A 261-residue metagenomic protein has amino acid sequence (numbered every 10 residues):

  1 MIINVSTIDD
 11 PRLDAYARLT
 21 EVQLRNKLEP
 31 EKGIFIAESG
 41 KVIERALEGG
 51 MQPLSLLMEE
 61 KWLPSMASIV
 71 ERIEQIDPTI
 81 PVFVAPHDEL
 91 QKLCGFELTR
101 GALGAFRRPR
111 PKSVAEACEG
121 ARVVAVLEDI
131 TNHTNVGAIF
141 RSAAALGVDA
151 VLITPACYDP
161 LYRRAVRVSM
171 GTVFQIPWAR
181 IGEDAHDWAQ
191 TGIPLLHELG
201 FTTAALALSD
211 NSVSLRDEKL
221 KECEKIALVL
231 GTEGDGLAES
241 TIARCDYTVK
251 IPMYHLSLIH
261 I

Functional and structural regions predicted by a protein language model:
M1-K61: Boundary-proximal intrinsically disordered activation/regulatory segments immediately upstream of a helical core
E48, F83, F106-N211: RNA substrate-binding interface of SAM-dependent RNA methyltransferases
S65-D77, T241: Short, aromatic/basic amphipathic alpha-helical patches
I69, Y158-A165, D235-T241: Short, glycine/polar-rich helix-capping loops at beta-to-alpha or helix-loop-helix junctions that flank or form
P78-P86: A glycine-rich helix N-cap at a beta->alpha junction
A204-H255: Active-site/ligand-binding-proximal alpha/beta "capping" segment
I259-I261: Conserved small/polar residues in nucleotide/adenosyl-binding loops
